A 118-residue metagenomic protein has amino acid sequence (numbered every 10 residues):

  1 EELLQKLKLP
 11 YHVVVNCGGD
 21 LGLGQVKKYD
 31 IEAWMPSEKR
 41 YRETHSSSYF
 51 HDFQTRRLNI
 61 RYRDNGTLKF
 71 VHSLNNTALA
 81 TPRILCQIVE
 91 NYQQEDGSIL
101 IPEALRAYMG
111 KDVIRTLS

Functional and structural regions predicted by a protein language model:
E1-S118: TRNA-recognition modules of translation machinery and tRNA-sensing kinases, especially anticodon-binding
